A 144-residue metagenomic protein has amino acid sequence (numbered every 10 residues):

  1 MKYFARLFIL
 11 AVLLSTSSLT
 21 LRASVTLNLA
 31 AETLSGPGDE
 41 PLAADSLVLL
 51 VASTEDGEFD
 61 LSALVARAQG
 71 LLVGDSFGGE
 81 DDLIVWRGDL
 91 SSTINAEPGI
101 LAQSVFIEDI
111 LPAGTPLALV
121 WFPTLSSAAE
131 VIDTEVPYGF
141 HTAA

Functional and structural regions predicted by a protein language model:
M1-F8: Bacterial N-terminal signal peptides that target proteins for export
S17-A23: Sec/Tat signal peptide C-region and signal peptidase I cleavage site
S24-A144: Mature extracellular "passenger" or substrate-interacting domains of secreted, surface-exposed proteins
